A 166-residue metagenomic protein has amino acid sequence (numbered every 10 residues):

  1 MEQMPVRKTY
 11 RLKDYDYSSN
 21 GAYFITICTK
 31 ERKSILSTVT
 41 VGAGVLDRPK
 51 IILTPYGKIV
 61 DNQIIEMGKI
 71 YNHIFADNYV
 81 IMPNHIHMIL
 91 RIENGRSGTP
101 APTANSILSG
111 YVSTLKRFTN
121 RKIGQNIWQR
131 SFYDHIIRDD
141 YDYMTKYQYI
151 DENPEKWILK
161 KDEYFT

Functional and structural regions predicted by a protein language model:
M1-T166: Short catalytic/metal-binding and nucleic-acid-binding patches
